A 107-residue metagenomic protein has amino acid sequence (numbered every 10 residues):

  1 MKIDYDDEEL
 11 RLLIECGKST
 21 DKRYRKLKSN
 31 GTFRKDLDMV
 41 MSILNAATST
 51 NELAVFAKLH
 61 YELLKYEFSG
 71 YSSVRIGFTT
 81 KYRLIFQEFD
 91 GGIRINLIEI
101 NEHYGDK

Functional and structural regions predicted by a protein language model:
M1, H60, I100: Glycine-rich, flexible loop/turn motifs
M1-S42: Arg/Lys-rich, positively charged N-terminal/basic patches that mediate binding to nucleic acids
D6, F33-V40, H60, Y82 (+1 more regions): Amphipathic alpha-helical interface surfaces
E15, R34, E62-Y66, K107: Short, solvent-exposed polar/charged micro-motifs at secondary-structure junctions
K22-S29, T50, G70, F78-T80: Non-catalytic terminal/accessory segments
K35-V55: Short, contiguous, helix-prone interaction/anchoring segments in small proteins
S49-V74: A short, surface-exposed loop/turn module that caps and links secondary-structure elements
K65-K107: Enriched for short, Lys/Arg-rich terminal
